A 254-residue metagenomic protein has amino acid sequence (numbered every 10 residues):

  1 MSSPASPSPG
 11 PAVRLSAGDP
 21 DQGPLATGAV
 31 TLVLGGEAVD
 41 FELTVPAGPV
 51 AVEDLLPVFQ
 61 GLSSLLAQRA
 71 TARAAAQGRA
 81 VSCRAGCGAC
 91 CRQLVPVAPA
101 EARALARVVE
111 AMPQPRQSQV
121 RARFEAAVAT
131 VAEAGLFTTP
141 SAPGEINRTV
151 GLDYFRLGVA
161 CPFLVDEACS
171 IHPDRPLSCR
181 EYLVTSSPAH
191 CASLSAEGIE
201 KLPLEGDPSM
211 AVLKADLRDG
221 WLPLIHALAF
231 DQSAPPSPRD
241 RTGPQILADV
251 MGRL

Functional and structural regions predicted by a protein language model:
M1-L254: Short loop/turn segments that flank or connect secondary-structure elements
